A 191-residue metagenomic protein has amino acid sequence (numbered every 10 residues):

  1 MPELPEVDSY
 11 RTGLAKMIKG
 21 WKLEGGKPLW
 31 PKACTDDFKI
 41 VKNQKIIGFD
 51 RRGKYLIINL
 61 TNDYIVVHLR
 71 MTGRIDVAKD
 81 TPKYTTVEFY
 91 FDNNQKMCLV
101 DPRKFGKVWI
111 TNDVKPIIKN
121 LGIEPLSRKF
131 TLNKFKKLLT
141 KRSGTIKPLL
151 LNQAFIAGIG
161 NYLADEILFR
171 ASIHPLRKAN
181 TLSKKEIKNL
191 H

Functional and structural regions predicted by a protein language model:
M1-K119: Acidic, proline/glycine-enriched N-terminal capping motif
M1-L4, P125, K129, K136 (+1 more regions): Generic detection of long, well-ordered alpha-helical segments
K22-K42, I47-D50, Y55-I57, Y64-V66 (+2 more regions): Basic, nucleic-acid-binding surfaces and adjacent catalytic neighborhoods in DNA/RNA-processing proteins
V87-K96, I118-L126, S143-Q153: Short, mixed-charge, low-aromatic patches
V100, I110-T111, N133, N161 (+1 more regions): A short secondary-structure junction signal
R103-G144: A short, charged helix-loop
